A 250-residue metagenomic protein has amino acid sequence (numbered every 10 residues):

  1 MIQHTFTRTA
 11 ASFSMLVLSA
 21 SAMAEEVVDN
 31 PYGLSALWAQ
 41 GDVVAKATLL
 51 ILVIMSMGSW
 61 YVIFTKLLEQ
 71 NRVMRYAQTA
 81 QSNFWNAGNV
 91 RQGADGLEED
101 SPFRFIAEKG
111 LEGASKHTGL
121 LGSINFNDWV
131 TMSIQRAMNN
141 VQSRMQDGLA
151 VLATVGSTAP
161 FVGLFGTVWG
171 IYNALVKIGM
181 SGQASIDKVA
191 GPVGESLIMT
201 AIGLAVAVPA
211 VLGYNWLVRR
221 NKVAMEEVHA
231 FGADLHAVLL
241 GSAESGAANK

Functional and structural regions predicted by a protein language model:
M1-E25: N-terminal secretory/membrane targeting signals
E25-G41: Interfacial loop/helix-cap signal at membrane boundaries in integral membrane proteins
V27, N71-I186, L212-K250: Predominantly long cytosolic amphipathic alpha-helical stalk/bundle segments
A36-T65: Hydrophobic alpha-helical transmembrane segments
T48-I51, M55-G58, A159-V162, G166-W169 (+1 more regions): Residue-level signal for the membrane-embedded core of alpha-helical transmembrane segments, especially mid-helix
S196-L212: Hydrophobic alpha-helical transmembrane segments of polytopic membrane proteins
